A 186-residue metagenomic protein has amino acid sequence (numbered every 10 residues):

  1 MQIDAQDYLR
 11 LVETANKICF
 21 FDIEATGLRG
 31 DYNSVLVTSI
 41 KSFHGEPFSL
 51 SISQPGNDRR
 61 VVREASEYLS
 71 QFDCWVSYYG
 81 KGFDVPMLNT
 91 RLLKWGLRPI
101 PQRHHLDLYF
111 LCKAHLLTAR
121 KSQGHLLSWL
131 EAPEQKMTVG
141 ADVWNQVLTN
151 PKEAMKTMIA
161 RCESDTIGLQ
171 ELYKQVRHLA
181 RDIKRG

Functional and structural regions predicted by a protein language model:
M1-K17: N-terminal accessory regions of nucleic-acid-interacting proteins
K17-G27, C162: Two-metal-ion RNase H-like nuclease active-site motif
D22-E24, D84, D107, D165: Acidic active-site catalytic centers that drive phospho-/nucleotidyl reactions and related ester hydrolyses
A25, S49-Q54, A154-K156: Surface-exposed cleft-lining segments at the edges of enzyme active sites
Y32-H44: Short conserved beta-strand segments at catalytic cores or DNA/RNA-binding microdomains of nucleic-acid binding
Y32-N33, L88-T90, K174: Short amphipathic alpha-helical segments
P47-R120, G124-H125: Conserved DEDDh/DEDDy metal-dependent 3′-5′ exonuclease domain
L126-G186: Acidic, Mg2+-coordinating catalytic module of metal-dependent nucleases/exonucleases that use a two-metal-ion mechanism
